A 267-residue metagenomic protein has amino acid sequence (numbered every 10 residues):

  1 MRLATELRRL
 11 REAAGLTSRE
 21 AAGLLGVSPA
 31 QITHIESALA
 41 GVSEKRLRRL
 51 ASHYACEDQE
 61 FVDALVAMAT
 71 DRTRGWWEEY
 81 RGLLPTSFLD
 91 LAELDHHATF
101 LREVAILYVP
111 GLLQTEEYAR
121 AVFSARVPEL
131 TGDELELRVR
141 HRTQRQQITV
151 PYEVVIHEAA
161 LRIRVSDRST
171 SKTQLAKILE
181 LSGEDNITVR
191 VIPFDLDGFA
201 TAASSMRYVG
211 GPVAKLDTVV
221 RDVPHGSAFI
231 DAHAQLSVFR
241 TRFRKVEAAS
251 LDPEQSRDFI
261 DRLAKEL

Functional and structural regions predicted by a protein language model:
M1-R9, A13, S18-G23, S37 (+4 more regions): Interdomain hinge/linker segments and adjacent boundary elements that couple functional modules
D167-L267: C-terminal regulatory/effector modules of DNA-binding transcriptional regulators
